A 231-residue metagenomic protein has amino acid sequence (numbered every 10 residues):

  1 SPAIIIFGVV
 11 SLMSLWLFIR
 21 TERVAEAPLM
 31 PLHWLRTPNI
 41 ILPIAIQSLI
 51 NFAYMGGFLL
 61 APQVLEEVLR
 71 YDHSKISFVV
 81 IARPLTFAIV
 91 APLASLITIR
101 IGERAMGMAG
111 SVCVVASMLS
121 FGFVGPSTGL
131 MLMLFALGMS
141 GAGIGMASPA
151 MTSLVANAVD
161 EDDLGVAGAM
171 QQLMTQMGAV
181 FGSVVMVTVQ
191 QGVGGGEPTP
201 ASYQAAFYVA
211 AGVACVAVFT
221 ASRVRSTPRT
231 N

Functional and structural regions predicted by a protein language model:
P2-V10, S14, A27-P228: 12-transmembrane solute porter fold
I19-R23: Structural signal for the C-terminal ends of transmembrane alpha-helices and the immediately following loop
